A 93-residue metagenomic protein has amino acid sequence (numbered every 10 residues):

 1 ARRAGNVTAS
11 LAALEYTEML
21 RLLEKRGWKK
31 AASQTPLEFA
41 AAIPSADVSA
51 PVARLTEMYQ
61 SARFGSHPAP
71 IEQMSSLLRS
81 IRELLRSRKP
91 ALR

Functional and structural regions predicted by a protein language model:
A1-R3: Juxtamembrane/interface segments at transmembrane-helix termini
G5-R93: Membrane-proximal, non-transmembrane interaction modules that couple membrane proteins to downstream assemblies
